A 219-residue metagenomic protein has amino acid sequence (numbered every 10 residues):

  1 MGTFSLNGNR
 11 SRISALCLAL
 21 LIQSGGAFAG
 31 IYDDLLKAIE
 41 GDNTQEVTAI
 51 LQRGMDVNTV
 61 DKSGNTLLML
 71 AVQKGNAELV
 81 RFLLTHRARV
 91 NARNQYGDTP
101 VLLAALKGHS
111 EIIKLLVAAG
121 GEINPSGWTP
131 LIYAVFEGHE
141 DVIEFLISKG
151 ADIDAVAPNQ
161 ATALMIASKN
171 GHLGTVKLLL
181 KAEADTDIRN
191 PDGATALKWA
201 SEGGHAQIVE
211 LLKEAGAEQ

Functional and structural regions predicted by a protein language model:
E46, E78-L79, E111-I112, D141-V142 (+2 more regions): Conserved ankyrin/ankyrin-like repeat signature
V60, R93, I123-G127, V156 (+1 more regions): Ankyrin-repeat boundary/linker signal
